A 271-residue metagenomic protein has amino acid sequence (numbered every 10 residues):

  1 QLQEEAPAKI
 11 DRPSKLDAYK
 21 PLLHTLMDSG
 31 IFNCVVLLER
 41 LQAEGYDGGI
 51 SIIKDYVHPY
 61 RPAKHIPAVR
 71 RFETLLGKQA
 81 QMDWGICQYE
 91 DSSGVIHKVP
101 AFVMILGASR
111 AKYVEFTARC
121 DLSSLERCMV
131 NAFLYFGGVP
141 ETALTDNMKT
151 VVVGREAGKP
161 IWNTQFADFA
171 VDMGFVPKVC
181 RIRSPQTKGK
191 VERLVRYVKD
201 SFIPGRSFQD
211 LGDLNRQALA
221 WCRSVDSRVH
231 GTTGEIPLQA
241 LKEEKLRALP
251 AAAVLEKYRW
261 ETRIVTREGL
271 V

Functional and structural regions predicted by a protein language model:
Q1-K190, L194, K199-G205, Q209: Secondary-structure boundary/capping micro-motif
V195-V271: Active-site-proximal acidic segments at structured loop/helix or strand boundaries that coordinate catalytic metals
